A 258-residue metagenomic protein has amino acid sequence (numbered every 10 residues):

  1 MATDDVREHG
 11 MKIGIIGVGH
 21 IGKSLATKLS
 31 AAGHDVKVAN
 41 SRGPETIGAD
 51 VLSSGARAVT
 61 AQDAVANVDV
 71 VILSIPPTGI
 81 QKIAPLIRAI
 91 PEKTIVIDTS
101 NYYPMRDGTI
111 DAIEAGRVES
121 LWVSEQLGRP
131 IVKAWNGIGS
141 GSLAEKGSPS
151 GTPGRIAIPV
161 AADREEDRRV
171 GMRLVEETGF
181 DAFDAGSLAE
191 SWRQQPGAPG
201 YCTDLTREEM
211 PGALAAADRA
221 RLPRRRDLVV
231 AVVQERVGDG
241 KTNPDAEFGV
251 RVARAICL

Functional and structural regions predicted by a protein language model:
A2-A49, S54: NAD(P)+-binding Rossmann beta1-loop-alpha1 motif at the extreme N-terminus of oxidoreductases
G55-D107: Rossmann-like NAD(P)-binding element
A58, P130-N136, F183-A185: General beta-strand structural signal in soluble alpha/beta enzymes
E92-I95, S100-P149: Rossmann-fold NAD(P)-binding glycine/threonine-rich loop
R155-L258: Active-site-lining helix/loop region of Rossmann-like oxidoreductase modules
